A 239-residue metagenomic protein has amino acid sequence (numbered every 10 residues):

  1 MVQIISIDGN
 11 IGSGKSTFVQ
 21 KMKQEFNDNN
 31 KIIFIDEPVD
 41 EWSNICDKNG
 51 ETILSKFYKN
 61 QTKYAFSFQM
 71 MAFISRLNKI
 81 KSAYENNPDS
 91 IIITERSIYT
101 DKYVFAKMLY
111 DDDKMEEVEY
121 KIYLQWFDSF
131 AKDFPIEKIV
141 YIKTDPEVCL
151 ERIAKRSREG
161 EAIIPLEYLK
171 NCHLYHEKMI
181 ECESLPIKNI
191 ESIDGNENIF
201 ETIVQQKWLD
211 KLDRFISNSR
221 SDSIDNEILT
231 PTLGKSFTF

Functional and structural regions predicted by a protein language model:
I7: Hydrophobic anchor at the beta1->P-loop junction of P-loop NTPases
N10: P-loop (Walker A) phosphate-binding loop of NTP-binding proteins
K15: Conserved lysine of the Walker
F18, M22: Hydrophobic positions on the alpha1 helix immediately C-terminal to the Walker A/P-loop
Q24-Q69, V104: Conserved substrate/cofactor phosphate-moiety recognition/catalytic segment in nucleotide-dependent phosphotransferases
K48-I91, Y110-K114: Conserved nucleotide-sensing/catalytic segment adjacent to the nucleotide-binding pocket in NTP-handling enzymes
K102-L174: A glycine- and Lys/Arg-enriched "phosphate-lid" helix/loop adjacent to the NTP-binding pocket of small-molecule kinases
L150-F239: NTP-dependent small-molecule kinase module
